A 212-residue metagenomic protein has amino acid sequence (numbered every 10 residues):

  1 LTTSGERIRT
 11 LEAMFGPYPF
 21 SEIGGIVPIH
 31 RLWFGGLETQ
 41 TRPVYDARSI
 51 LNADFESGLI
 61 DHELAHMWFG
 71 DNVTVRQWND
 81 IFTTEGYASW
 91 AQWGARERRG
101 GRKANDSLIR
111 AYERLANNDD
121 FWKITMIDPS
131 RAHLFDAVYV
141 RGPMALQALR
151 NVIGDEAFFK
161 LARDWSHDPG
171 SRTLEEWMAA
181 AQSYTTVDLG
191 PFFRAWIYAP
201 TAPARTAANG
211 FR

Functional and structural regions predicted by a protein language model:
L1, Q77-E85, H133-V138, D168-R172: Active-site metal-coordination segments of metallo-dependent hydrolases
L1-M67, D71-D80: Juxtacatalytic substrate-recognition/specificity segment
G5-I8, R42, D61, E85 (+5 more regions): Extracytoplasmic/secreted envelope proteins and their assembly/folding machinery, especially bacterial periplasmic
R7-P17, R42-I50, D80-F121, V187-G190: Post-HExxH zinc-binding segment in Zn-dependent metallohydrolases
F15-P19, W68-N72, Q77, A91-R99 (+4 more regions): A generic secondary-structure signal for well-formed alpha-helical elements
P17, K103, F135-N209: Amphipathic alpha-helical substructures
V73, I127-A132, G142-L146: Flexible glycine/proline-enriched surface loops and loop-helix/loop-strand junctions
N117-F135: The feature captures the short pre-catalytic strand/loop hairpin that immediately precedes and shapes the active-site
